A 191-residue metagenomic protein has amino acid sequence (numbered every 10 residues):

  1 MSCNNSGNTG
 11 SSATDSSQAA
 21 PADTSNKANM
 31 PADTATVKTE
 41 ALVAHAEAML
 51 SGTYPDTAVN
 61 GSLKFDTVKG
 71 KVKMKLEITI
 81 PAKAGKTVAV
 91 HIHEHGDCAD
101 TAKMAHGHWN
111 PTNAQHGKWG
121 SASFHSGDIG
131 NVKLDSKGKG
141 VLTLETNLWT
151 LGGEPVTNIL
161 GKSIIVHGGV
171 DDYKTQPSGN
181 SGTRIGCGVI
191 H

Functional and structural regions predicted by a protein language model:
N4-T87, I92-H191: N-terminal leader/targeting pre-sequences
